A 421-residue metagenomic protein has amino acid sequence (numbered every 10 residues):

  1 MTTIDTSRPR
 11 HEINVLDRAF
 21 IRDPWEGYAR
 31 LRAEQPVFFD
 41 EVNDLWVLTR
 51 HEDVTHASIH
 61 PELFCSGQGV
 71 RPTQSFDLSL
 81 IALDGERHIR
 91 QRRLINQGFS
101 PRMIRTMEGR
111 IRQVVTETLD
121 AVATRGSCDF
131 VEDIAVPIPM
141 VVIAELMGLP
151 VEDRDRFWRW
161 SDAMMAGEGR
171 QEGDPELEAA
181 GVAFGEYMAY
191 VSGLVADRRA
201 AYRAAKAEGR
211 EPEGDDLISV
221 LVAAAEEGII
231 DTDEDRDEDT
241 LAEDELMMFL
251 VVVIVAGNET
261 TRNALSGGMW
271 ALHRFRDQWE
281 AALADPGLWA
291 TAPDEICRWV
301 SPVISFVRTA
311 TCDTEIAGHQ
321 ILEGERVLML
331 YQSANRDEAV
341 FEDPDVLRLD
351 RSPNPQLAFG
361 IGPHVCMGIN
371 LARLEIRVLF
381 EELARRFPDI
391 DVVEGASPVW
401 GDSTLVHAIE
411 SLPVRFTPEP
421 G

Functional and structural regions predicted by a protein language model:
M1-G421: Cytochrome P450
